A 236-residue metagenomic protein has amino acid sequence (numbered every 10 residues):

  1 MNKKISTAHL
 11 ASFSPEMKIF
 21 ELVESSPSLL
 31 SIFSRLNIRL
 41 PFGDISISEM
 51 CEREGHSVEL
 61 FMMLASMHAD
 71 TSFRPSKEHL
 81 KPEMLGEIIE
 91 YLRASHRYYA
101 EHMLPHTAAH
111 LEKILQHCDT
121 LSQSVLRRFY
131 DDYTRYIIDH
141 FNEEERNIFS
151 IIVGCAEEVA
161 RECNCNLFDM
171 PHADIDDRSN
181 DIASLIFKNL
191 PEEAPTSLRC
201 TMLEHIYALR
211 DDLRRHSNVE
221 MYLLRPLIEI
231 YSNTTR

Functional and structural regions predicted by a protein language model:
M1-R236: Small-residue-biased structural context
